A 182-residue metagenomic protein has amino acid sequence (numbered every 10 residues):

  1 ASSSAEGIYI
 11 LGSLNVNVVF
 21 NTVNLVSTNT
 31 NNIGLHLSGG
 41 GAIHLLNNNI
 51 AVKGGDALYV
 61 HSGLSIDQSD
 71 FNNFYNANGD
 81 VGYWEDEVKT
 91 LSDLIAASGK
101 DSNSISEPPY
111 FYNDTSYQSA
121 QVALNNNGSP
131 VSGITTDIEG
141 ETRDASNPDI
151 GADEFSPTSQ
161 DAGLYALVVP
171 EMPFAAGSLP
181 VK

Functional and structural regions predicted by a protein language model:
A1-G7, S27-G34, G54-H61, N78-D86 (+1 more regions): Short glycine/acidic-rich loop motifs that flank beta-strands on beta-rich extracellular proteins
A1-S2, G7-Y9, L14-S27, A42-K53 (+2 more regions): Right-handed parallel beta-helix
S4, N31, E107, Q160-G163: Cysteine-rich, disulfide-stabilized extracellular repeat modules
L11-G12, G39, V60-G63: Short, T/G/N/S-enriched strand-turn elements that build extracellular solenoid repeat scaffolds
N29, G54-G55, N73-V81, K100-D101 (+2 more regions): Acidic glycine-/aspartate-rich tracts in secreted/extracellular proteins
N31-I33, G39-A42: Extracellular beta-strand/loop-rich repeat segments of large surface/secreted proteins
L91-E154: C-terminal accessory segments
P157-K182: Extracellular/luminal regions of secreted and cell-surface proteins that mediate adhesion/ECM remodeling
